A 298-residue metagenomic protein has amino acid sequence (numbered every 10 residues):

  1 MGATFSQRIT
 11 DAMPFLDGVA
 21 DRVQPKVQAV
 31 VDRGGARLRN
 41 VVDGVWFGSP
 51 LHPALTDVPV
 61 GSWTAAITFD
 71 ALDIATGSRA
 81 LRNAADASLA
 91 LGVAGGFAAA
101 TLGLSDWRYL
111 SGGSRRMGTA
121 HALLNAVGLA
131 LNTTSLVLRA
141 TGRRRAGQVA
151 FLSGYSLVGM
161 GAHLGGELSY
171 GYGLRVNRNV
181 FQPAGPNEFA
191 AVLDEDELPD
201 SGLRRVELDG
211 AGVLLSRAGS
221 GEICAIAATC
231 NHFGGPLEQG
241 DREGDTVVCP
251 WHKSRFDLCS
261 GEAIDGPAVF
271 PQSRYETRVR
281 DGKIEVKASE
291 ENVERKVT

Functional and structural regions predicted by a protein language model:
M1-T298: Short amphipathic, positively biased membrane-proximal segments that drive organelle/inner-membrane targeting
